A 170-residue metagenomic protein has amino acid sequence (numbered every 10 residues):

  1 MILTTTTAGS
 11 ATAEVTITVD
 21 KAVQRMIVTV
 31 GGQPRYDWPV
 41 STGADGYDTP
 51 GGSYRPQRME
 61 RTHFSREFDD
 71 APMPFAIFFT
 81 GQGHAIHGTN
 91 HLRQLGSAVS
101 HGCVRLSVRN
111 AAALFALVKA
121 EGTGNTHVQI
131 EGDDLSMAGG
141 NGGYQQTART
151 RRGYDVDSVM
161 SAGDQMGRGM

Functional and structural regions predicted by a protein language model:
I2-L3, N90: N-terminal membrane-targeting/anchoring regions of envelope/secretory proteins
T6-A8: N-terminal signal peptide c-region/cleavage motif recognized by signal peptidases
S10-G46, S53, P74-A76: Cell wall/extracellular polymer interaction/catalysis modules
I27-T29, Q57, H87: Beta-strand residues in well-ordered beta-sheet regions across diverse protein folds
V40-T42, R58, G88: Active-site donor-binding loop signature of nucleotide-sugar glycosyltransferases
D48-S53, E60-M170: Exported/periplasmic cell-wall-interacting domains
